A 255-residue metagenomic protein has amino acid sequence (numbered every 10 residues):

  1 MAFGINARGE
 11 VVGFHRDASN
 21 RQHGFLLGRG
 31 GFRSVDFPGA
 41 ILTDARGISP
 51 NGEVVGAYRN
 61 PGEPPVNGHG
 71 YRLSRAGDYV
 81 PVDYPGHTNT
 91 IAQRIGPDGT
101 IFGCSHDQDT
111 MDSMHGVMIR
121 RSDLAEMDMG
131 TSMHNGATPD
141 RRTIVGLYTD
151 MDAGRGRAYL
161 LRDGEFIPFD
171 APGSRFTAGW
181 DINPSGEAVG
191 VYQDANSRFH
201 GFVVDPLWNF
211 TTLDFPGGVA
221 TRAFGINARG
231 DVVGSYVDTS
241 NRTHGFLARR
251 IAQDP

Functional and structural regions predicted by a protein language model:
M1-P255: Residue-level hotspots at or immediately adjacent to binding/recognition sites across diverse folds
